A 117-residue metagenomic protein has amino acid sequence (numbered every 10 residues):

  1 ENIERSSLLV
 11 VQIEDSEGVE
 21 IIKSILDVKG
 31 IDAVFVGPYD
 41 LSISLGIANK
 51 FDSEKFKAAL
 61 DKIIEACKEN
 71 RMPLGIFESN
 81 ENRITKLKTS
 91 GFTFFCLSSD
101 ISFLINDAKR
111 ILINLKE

Functional and structural regions predicted by a protein language model:
E1-E117: Expand to "…catalyze enediolate/carbanion chemistry for C-C bond making/breaking, isomerization, decarboxylation
